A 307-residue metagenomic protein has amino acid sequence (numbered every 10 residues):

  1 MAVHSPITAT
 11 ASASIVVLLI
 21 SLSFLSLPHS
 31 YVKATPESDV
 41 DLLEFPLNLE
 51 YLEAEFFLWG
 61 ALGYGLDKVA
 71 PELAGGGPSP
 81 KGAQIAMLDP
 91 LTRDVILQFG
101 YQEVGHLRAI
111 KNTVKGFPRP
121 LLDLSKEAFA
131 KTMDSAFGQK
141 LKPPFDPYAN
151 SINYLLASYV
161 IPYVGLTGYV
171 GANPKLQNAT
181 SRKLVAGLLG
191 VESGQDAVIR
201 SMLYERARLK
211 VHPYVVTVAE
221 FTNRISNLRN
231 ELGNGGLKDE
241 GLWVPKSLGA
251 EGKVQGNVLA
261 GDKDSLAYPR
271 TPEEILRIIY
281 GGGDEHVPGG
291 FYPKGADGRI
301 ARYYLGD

Functional and structural regions predicted by a protein language model:
A2-V3: Context-dependent free N-terminus signature
T8-S30: Cleavable N-terminal signal peptides of Sec/SRP-targeted secreted and luminal proteins
S30-D307: All-alpha RGS (Regulator of G-protein Signaling) helical domain and cognate RGS-like helical scaffolds
